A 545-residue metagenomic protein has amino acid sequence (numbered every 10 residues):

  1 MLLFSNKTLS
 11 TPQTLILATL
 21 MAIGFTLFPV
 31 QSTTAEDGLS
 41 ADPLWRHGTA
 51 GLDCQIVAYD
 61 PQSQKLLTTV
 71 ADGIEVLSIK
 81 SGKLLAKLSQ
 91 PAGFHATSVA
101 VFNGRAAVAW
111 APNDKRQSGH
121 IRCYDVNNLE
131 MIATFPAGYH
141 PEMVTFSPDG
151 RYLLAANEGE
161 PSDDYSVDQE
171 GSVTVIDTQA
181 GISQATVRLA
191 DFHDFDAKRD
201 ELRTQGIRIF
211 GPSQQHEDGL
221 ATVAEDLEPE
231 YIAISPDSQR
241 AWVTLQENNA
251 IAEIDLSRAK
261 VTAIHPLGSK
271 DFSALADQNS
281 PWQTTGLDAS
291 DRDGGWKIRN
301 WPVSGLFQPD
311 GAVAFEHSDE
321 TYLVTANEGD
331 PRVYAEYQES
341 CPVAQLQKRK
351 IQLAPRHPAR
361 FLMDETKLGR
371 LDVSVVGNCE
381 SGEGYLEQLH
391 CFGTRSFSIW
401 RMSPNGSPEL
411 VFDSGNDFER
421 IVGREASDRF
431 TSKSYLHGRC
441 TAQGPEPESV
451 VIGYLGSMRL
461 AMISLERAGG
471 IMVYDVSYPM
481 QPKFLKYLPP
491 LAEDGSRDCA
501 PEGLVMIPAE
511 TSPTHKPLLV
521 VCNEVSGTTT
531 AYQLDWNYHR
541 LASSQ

Functional and structural regions predicted by a protein language model:
M1-T11: N-terminal secretory signal peptides that target proteins for export/translocation
N6, L27-V30: Generic detector of N-terminal low-structure segments
I16-F28: Bacterial N-terminal signal peptides
A22, S32-T33, C522: Cleavable N-terminal signal peptides
E36-S544: Beta-sheet-rich non-transmembrane sensory/scaffold domains
